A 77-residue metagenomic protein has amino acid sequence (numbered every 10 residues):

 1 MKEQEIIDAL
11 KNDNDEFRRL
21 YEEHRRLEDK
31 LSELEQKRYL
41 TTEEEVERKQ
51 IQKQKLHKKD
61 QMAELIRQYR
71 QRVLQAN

Functional and structural regions predicted by a protein language model:
M1-N77: Extended, charge-rich alpha-helical interface modules
